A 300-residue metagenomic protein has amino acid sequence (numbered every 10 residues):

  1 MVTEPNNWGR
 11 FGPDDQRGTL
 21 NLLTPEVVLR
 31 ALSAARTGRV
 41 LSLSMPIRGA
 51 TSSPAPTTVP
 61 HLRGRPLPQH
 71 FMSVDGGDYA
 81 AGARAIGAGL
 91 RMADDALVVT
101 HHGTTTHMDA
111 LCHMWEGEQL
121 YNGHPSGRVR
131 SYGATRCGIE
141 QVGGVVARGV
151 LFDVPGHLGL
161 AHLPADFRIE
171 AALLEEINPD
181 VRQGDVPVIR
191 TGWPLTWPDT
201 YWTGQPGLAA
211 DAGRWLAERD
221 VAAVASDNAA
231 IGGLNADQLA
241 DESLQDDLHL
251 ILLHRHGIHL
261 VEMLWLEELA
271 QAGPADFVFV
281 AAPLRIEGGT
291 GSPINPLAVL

Functional and structural regions predicted by a protein language model:
M1-L300: Active-/binding-site microenvironments in catalytic and ligand-binding cores
